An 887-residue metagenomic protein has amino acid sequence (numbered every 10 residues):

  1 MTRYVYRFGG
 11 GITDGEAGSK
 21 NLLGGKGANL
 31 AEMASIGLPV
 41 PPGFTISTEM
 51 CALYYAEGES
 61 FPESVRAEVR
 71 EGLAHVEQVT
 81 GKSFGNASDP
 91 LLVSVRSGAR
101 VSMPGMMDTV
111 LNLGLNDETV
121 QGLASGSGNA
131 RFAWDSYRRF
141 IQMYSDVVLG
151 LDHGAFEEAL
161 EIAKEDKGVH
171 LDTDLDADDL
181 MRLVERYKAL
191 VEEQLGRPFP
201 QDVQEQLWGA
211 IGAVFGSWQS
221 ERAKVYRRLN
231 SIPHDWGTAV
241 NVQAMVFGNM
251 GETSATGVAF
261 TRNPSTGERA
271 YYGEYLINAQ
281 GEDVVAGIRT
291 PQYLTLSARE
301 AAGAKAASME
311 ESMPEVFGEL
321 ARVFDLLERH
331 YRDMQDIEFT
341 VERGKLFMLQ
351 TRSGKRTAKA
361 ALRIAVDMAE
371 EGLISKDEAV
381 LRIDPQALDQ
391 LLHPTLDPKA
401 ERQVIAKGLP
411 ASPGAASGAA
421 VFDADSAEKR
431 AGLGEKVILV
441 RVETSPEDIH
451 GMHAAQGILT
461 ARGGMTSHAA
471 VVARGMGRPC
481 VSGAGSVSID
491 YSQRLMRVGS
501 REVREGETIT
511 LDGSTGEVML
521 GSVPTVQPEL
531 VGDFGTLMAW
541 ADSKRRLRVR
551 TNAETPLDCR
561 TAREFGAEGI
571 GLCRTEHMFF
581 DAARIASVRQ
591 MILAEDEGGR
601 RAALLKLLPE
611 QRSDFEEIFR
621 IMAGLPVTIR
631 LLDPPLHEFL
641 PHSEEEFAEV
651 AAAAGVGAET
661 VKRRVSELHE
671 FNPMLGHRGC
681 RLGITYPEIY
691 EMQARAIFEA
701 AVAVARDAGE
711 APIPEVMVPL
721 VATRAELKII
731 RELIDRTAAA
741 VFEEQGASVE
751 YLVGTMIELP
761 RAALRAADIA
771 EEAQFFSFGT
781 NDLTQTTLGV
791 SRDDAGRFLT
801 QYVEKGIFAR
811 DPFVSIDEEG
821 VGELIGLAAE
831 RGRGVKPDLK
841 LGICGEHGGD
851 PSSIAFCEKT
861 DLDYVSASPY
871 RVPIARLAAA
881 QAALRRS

Functional and structural regions predicted by a protein language model:
M1-Q403, E428-A431, E435-I438, S445-H450 (+12 more regions): Nucleotide/phosphate-binding sheet-loop regions of phosphoryl- and nucleotidyl-transfer enzymes
F44, A461-G463, S482-G485, C573 (+2 more regions): Short beta->alpha connector loops at strand-helix junctions that form conserved, small/polar/Pro-enriched
A67, R227-L229, V380-V437, E443 (+6 more regions): Long, charged amphipathic helices and adjacent flexible linkers at domain junctions
A74-N86, M496-G499, R706, A739-S748: Short mixed-charge
R96-S97, L530-D533, W540-S887: Conserved alpha/beta-domain cores
K345-F347, I438, S445-H453, G457 (+9 more regions): Glycine-rich phosphate/ribose-binding loops and adjacent secondary-structure elements that form binding surfaces
V440-R441, T460-A461, I843-C844, A867: Thr-Gly-centered strand-to-loop micro-motif
